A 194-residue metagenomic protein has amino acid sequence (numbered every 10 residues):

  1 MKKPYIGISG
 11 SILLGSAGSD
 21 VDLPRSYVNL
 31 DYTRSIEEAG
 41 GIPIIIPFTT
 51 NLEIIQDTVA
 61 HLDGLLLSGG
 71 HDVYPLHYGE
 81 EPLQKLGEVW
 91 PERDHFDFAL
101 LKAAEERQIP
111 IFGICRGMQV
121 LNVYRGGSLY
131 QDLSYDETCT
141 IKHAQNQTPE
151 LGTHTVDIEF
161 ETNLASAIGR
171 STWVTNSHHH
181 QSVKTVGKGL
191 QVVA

Functional and structural regions predicted by a protein language model:
M1-F112, V123-Y124, Y130, S134-V174 (+2 more regions): N-terminal beta1-alpha1 cap of cysteine-dependent amidohydrolase-like domains
C115: Conserved G/P- and acidic residue-centered "switch" motifs that form tight phosphate/ATP-binding loops in soluble
M118-L121: Hydrophobic, aromatic-enriched interface-forming segments
